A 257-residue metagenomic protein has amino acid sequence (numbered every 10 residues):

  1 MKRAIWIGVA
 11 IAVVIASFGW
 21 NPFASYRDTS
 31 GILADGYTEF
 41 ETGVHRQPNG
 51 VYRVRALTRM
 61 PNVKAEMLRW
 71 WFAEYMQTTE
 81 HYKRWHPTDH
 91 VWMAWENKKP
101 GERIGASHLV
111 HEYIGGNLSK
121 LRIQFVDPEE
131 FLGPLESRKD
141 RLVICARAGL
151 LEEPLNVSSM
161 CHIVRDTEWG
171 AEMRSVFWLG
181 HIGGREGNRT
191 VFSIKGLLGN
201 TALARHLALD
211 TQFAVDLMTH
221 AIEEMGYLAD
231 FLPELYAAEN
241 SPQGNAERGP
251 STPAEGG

Functional and structural regions predicted by a protein language model:
K2-P22: N-terminal type II signal-anchor transmembrane helix that functions as the membrane-insertion/stop-transfer segment
W20-N49, R165-G257: Terminal "cap-and-tail" regions of soluble proteins that handle hydrophobic small molecules
P22-E102, A106: Hydrophobic ligand-binding cavity/cleft-lining segments
G50-V54, E66, D140-L142, S158 (+1 more regions): Residues at beta-strand starts and edge strands
A56-T58, W85, I144, V164 (+2 more regions): Generic structural hydrophobic/aromatic packing signal, biased to beta-strands
T58, P128-E130, S159-D166, F177: Hydrophobic/aromatic beta-strand elements that line small-molecule binding cavities or substrate pockets in beta-rich
N62-V63, G133-K139, I163-E172: A short, structured loop/turn motif at beta-sheet edges
D89-L155: Glycine-rich portal/gate segments that line the openings of hydrophobic small-molecule binding cavities
